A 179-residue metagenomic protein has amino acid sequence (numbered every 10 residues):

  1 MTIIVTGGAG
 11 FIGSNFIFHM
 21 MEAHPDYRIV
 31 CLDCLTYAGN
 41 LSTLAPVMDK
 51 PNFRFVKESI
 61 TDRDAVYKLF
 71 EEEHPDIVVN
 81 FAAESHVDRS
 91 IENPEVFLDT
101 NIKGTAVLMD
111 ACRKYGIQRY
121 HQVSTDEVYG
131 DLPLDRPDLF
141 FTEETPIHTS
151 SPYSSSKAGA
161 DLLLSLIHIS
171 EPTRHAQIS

Functional and structural regions predicted by a protein language model:
M1-S170, R174: N-terminal Rossmann-like NAD(P)+-binding domain of SDR-like oxidoreductases, especially those catalyzing
I178-S179: Hydrophobic alpha-helical segments, chiefly the membrane-spanning helices and signal/signal-anchor peptides
